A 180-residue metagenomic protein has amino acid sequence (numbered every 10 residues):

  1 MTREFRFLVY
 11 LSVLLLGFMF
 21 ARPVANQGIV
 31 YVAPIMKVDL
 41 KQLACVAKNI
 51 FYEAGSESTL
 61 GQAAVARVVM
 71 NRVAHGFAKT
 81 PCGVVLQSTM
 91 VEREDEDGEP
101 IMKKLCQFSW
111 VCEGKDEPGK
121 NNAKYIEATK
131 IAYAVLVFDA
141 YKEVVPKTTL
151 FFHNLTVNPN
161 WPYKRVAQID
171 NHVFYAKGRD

Functional and structural regions predicted by a protein language model:
M1-E4: Short, Lys/Arg-rich N-terminal segment immediately upstream of the first membrane anchor
R6-R22: Hydrophobic membrane-insertion alpha-helices, especially the h-region of bacterial N-terminal signal peptides
R22, N26-D180: Bacterial extracytoplasmic/cell-wall-associated proteins, especially those involved in peptidoglycan
